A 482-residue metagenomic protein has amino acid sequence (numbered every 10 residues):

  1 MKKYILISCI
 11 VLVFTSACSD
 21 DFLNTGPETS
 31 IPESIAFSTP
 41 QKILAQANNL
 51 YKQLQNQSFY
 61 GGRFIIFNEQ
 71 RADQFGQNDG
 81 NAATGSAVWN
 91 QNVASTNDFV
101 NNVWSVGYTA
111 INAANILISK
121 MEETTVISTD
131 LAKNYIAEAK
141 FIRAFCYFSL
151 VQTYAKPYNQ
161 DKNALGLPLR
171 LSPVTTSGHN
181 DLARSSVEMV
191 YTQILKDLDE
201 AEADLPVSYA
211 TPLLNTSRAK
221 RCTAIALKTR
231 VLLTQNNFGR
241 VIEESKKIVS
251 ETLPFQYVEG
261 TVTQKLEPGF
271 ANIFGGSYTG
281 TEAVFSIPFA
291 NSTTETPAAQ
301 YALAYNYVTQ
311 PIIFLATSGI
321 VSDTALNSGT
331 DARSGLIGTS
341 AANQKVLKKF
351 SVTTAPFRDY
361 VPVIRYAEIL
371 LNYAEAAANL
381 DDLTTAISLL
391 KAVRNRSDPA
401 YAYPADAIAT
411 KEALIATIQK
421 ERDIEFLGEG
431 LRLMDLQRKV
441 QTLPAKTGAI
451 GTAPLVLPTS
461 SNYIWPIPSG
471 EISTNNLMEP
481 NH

Functional and structural regions predicted by a protein language model:
M1-S16: Sec-dependent bacterial lipoprotein signal peptides
C18-I66, S245, I387, Y401-A402 (+1 more regions): Membrane-proximal, proline-rich intrinsically disordered regions
F75, R218, R240-A367, P399-A405 (+7 more regions): Hydrophobic-face positions in mid-chain alpha helices that act as interaction patches
A83-Y154, S185-E188, E202-V207, P356-V361 (+2 more regions): Conserved, well-structured interaction surfaces
I136, R143, L150, K228 (+2 more regions): Structural register within alpha-helical repeat arrays
